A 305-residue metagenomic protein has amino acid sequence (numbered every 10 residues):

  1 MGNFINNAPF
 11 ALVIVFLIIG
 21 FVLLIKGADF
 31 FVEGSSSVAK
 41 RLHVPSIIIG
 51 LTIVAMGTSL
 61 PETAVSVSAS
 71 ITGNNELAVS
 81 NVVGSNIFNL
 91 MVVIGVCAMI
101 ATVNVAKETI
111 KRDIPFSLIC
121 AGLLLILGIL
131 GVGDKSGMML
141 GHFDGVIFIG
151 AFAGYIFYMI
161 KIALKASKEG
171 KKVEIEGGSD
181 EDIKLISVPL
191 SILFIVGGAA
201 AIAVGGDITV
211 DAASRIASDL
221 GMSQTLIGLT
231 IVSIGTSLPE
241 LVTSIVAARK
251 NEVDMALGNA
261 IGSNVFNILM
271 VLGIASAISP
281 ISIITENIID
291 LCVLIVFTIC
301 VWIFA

Functional and structural regions predicted by a protein language model:
M1-A305: Hydrophobic alpha-helical segments, chiefly the membrane-spanning helices and signal/signal-anchor peptides
